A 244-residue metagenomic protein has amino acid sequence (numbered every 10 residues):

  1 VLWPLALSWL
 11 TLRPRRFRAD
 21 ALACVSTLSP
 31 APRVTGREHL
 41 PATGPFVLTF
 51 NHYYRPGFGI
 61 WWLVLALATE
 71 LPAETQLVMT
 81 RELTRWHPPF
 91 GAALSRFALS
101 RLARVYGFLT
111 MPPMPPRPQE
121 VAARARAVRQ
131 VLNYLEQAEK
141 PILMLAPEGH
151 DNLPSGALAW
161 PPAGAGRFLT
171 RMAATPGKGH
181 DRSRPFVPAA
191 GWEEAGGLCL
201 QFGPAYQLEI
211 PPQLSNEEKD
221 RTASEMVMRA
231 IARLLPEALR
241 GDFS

Functional and structural regions predicted by a protein language model:
L2-S29, W86-L109, A122-A125: Alpha-helical membrane-targeting segments
D20-Y54: Helix-to-loop junction immediately C-terminal to a conserved catalytic motif
R33-T35, R96-S100, V128-Q137: Short, charged beta->alpha transition segments
V34, L77, F108-M111, F186-P188 (+1 more regions): Conserved beta-strand scaffold positions in the cores of enzyme catalytic domains, especially in NTP/NDP-utilizing
G36, T49-N51, V78-R81, A146-E148 (+2 more regions): Short His-Asn-centered micro-motif
E38, R81, P112-M114, A190 (+1 more regions): Residues at the C-termini of beta-strands that transition into short coil/loop
T43-E120: Catalytic core of membrane glycerolipid acyltransferases/transacylases, capturing the structured, soluble-facing
E120-S244: Non-catalytic C-terminal accessory region of glycerolipid acyltransferases and related lyso-lipid remodeling enzymes
